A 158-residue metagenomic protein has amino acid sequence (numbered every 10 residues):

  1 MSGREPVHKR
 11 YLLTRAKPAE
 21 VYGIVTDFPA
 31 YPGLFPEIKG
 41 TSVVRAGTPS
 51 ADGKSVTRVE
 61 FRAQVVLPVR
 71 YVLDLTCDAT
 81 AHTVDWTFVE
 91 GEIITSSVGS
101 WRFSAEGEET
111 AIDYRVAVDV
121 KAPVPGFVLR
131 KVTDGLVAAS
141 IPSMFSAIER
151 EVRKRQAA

Functional and structural regions predicted by a protein language model:
M1-A51, A158: Hydrophobic ligand-binding cavity/cleft-lining segments
E5-Y11, V56-R58, R70-V72, T83 (+2 more regions): Intrinsic-disorder/low-complexity, polar/charged segments enriched in Ser/Thr/Lys/Arg/Asp/Glu/Gln
K9-L12, T41-V44, Y71-C77, E90 (+2 more regions): Hydrophobic/aromatic beta-strand elements that line small-molecule binding cavities or substrate pockets in beta-rich
R15-P18, A46-D52, T76-H82, R102-D113: A short, structured loop/turn motif at beta-sheet edges
V21-V25, Y31, V59, L75 (+2 more regions): Hydrophobic pocket/interface hotspot
S42-E92, S143-A158: Glycine-rich portal/gate segments that line the openings of hydrophobic small-molecule binding cavities
V89-A139: Beta-strand/loop substructures that line and gate deep hydrophobic ligand-binding cavities in soluble
